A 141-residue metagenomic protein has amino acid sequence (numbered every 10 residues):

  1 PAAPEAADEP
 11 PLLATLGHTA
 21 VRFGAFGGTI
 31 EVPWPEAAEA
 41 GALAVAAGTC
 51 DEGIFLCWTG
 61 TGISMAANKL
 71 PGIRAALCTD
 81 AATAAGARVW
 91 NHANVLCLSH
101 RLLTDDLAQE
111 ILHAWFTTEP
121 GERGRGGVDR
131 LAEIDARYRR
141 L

Functional and structural regions predicted by a protein language model:
A2-A7, P11-L12, A81-L141: C-terminal binding/interaction regions
A3-P4, G27-G28, G60-G62: Short, catalytically relevant binding-site loops at active-site mouths
E9, V32-P35, M65-N68, A108: Short, well-ordered secondary-structure micro-motifs
P11, H18, A40, A46-A47 (+1 more regions): Patatin-like phospholipase
T19-E31: A short beta-strand-loop structural module common to alpha/beta enzyme folds
W34-F55, T59: Short, structured active-site "lid" loops
F55-L56, T61-R101: Mid-chain, well-packed structural core segment of small domains
